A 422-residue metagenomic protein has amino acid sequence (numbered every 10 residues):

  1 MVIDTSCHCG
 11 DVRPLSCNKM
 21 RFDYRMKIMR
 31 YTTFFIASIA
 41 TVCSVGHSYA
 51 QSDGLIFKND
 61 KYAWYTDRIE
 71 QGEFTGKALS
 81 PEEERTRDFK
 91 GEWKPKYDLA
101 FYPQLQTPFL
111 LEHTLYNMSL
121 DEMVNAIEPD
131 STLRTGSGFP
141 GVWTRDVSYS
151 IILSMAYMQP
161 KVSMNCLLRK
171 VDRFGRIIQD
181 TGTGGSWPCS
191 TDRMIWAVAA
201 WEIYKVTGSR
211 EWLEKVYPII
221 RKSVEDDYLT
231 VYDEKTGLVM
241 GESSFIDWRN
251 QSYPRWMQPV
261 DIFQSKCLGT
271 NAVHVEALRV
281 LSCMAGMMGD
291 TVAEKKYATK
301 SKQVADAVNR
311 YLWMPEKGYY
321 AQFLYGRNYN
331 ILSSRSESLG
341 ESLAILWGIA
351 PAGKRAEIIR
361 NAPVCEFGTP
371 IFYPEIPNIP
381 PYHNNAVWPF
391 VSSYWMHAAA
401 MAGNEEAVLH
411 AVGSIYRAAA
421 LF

Functional and structural regions predicted by a protein language model:
D4, D11-P14, N18, R25-K27 (+6 more regions): Terminal accessory carbohydrate-recognition/targeting modules of carbohydrate-active enzymes
F34-S44: Bacterial N-terminal signal peptides
I56-D60, W64, E70-F74, L99-G141 (+4 more regions): Extended glycan-interaction surfaces of carbohydrate-active proteins
G141-V147, I151-D247, C267-V275, P389-A399 (+2 more regions): Aromatic-rich carbohydrate-recognition surfaces in CAZymes
S163, L213, E294, S301 (+2 more regions): Solenoid-repeat scaffolds in large eukaryotic assemblies
I203-K215, V280-K296: Inter-helical turn/loop segments and adjacent helix faces that build the functional surface of alpha-helical bundle
